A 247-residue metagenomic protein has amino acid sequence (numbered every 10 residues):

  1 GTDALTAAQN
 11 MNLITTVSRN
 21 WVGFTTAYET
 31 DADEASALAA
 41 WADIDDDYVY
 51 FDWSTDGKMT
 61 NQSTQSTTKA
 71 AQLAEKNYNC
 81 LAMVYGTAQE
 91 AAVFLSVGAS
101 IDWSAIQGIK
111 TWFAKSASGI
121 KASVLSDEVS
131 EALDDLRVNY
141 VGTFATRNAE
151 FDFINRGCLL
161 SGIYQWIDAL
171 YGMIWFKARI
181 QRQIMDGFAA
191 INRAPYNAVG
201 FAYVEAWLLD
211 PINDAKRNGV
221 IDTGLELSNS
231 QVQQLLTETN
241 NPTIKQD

Functional and structural regions predicted by a protein language model:
G1-G119: Extracellular Cys-Trp
D3, D31-D33, D43-D47, D52 (+11 more regions): Acidic-enriched, low-complexity/disordered segments with a strong bias for Aspartate over Glutamate
T6, L125-S126, R137, N197 (+1 more regions): Helix N-terminus capping/helix-initiation residues
N10-N12, N20, N61, N77-N79 (+8 more regions): Detector for Asparagine
Y28, Y48-Y50, Y78, Y85 (+5 more regions): Sequence-level detector for tyrosine residue identity
V93-A169, K177: Extended, charged amphipathic alpha-helical segments
R156-D247: Structured, hydrophobic secondary-structure cores that serve as assembly/anchoring elements
